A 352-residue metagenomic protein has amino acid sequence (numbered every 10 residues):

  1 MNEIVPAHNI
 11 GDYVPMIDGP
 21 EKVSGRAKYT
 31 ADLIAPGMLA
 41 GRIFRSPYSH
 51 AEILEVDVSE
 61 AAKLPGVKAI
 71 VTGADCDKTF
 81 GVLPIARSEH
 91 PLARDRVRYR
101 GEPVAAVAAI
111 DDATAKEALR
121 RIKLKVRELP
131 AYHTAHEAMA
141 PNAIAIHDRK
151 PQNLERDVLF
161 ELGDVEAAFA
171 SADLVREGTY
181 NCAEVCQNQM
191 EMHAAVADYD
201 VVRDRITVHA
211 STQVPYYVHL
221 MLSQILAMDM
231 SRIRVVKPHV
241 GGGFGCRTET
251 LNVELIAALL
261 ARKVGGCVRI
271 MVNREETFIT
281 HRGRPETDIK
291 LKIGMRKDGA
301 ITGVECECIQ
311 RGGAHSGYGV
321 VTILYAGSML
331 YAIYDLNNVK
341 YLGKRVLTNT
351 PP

Functional and structural regions predicted by a protein language model:
M1-D157, V175-G178, K263: Flexible, low-hydrophobicity surface segments
E3-A7, Y13, K78, T114-E137 (+6 more regions): Gly/Pro-rich active-site capping loops and adjacent beta-alpha segments that organize cofactor/substrate pockets
T30-L39, F169, N188-H193, V339-P351: Flexible hinge/switch segments at interdomain interfaces of large molecular machines
G37-A40, L64-K68, R94, G101-V104 (+8 more regions): Short coil/turn connectors at secondary-structure junctions
I43-V71, A106-V126, A195-V264, Q310 (+1 more regions): Alpha-helical support elements that line or immediately flank enzyme active sites and cofactor-binding pockets
G73, R232-P238, G265-E275, T302-E307 (+1 more regions): Beta-strand segments within the central parallel beta-sheet cores of soluble alpha/beta enzyme folds
S88-A115, G245-K297, P352: Glycine-rich and small/hydrophobic secondary-structure elements
N142-L226: Helix-loop-helix junctions that connect adjacent transmembrane helices in secondary transporters/permeases, recognized
